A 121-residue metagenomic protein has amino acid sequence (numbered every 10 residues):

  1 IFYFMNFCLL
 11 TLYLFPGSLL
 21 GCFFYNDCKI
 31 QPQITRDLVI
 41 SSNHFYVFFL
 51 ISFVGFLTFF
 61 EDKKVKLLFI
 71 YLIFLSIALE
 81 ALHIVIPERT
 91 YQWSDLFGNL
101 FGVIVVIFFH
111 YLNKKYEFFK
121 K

Functional and structural regions predicted by a protein language model:
I1-L96, L100, I104-K121: Bulky hydrophobic segments
